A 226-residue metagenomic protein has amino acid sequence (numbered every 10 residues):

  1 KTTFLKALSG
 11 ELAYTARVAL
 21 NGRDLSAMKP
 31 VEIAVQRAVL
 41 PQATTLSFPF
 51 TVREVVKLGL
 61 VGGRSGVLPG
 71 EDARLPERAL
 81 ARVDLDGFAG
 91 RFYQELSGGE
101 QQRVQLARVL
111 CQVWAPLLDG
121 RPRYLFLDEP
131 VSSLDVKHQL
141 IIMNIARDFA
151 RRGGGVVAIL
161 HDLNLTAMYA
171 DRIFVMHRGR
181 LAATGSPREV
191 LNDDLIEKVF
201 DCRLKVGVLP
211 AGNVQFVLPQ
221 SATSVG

Functional and structural regions predicted by a protein language model:
S9: Helix-to-loop junction immediately C-terminal to a conserved catalytic motif
A16-D24: Conserved ABC transporter NBD signature motif
G70-F88: Conserved ABC ATPase "signature" region
F92-L96, E100: Conserved ABC ATPase signature
D119-G120, L125-E129: Catalytic Walker B motif of ABC-type/P-loop ATPase nucleotide-binding domains
L160-H161: H-loop/switch region of ABC-family ATPase nucleotide-binding domains
N192, V199-G226: ABC ATPase nucleotide-binding domains
